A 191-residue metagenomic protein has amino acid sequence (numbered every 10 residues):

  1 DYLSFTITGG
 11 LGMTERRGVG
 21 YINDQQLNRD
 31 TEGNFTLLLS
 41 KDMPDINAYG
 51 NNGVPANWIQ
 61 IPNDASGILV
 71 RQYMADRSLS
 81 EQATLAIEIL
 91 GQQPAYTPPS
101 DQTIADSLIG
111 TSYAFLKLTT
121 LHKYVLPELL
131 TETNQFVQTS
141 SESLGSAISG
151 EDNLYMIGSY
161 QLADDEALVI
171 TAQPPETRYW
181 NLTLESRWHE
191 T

Functional and structural regions predicted by a protein language model:
D1-T191: A compositional/structural signature for long, glycine/proline-rich flexible linkers and loops on extracytoplasmic
